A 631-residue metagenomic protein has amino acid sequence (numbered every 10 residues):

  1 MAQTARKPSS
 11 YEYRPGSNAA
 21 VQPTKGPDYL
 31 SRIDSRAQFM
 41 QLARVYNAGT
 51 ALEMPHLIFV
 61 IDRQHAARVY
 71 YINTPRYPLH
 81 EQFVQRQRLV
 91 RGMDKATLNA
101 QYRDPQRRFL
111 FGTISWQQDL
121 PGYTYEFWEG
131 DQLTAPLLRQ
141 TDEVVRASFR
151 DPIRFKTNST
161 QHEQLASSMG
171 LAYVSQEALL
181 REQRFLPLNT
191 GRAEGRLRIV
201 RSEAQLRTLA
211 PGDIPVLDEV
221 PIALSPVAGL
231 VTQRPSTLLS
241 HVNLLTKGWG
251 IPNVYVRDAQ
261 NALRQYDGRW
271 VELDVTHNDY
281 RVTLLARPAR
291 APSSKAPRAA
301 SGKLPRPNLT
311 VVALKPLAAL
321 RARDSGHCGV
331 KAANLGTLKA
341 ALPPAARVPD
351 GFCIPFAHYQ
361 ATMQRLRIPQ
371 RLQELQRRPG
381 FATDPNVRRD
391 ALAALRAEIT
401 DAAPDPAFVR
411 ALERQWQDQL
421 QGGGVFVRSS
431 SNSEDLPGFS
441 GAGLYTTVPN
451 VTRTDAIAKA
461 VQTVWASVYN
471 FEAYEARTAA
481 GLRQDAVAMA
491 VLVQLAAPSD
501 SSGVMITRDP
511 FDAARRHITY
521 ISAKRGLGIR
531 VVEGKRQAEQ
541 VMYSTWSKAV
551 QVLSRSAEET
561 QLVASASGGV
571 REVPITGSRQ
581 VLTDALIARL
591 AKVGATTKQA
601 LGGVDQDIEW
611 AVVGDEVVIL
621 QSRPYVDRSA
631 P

Functional and structural regions predicted by a protein language model:
A5-W128, R192, R257-L492, S501 (+5 more regions): N-terminal beta-alpha lobe that positions the nucleotide/phosphoryl donor in ATP/NTP-coupled carboxylate activation
R108-T208, P215: Low-complexity, highly charged intrinsically disordered N-terminal segments that act as targeting/localization
R139-K156, L230-Q233, L238-V254, A442-E472 (+3 more regions): Extended active-site and interfacial segments that coordinate phosphate-rich ligands in large catalytic machineries
R192-A259, Y520-I521: Extracellular/luminal Protease-associated
P221, R234, S431, L495-A497 (+5 more regions): Short, flexible loop/turn elements at secondary-structure junctions
S522-D607, A611-G614: Conserved catalytic alpha/beta cores of large enzymes that bind or transform nucleotide phosphates and polynucleotides
